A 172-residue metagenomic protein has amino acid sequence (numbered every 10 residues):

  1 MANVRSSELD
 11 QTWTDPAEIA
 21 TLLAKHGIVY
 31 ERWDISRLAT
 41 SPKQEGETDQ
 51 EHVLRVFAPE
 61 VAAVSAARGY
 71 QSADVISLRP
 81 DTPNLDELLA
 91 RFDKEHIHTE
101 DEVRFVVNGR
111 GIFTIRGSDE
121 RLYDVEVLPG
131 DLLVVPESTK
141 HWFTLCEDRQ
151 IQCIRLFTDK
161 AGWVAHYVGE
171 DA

Functional and structural regions predicted by a protein language model:
M1-Y70: N-terminal leader/capping segments at the start of a protein or of a new domain
R32, D74-S77, R155: Structural signal for conserved beta-strand scaffold positions within catalytic alpha/beta enzyme cores
D74-T99: Conserved short histidine dyad/triad with adjacent acidic residue
I97-G117: Short, conserved beta-strand element in jelly-roll/cupin
D119-R121, R149-Q150: Short, surface-exposed beta-strand-loop junctions and turns on beta-sheet-rich folds
V127-E147: Conserved metal-binding segment of the jelly-roll/cupin
T144-A172: Double-stranded beta-helix
